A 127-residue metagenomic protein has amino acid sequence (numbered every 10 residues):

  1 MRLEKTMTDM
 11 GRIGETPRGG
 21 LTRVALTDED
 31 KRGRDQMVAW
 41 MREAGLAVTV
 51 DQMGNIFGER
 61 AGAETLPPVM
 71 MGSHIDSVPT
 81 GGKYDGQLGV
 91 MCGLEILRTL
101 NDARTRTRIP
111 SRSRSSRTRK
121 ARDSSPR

Functional and structural regions predicted by a protein language model:
M1-G82: Acidic/His- and Gly-rich active-site-bordering loop/insert found across diverse amide/peptide-bond hydrolases
V78, L88-R127: Acidic/histidine-rich catalytic neighborhood of metal-dependent amide-processing enzymes
